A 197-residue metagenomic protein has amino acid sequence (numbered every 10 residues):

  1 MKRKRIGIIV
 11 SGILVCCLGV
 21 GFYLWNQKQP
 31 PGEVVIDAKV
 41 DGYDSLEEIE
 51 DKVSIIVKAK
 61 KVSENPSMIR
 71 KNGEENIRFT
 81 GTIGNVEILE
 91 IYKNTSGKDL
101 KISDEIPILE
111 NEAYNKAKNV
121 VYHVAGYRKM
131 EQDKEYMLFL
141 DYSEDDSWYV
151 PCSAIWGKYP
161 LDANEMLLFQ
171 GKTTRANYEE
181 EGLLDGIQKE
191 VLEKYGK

Functional and structural regions predicted by a protein language model:
K2-E33, A117-K197: Netrin-like (NTR/C345C) domain of secreted extracellular proteins
Y23-K58, V62-S67, E74: N-terminal, intrinsically disordered, polar/charged segments of Gram-positive cell-envelope systems that serve as
D41, K52-I56, F79-I83, G97 (+3 more regions): Extracytoplasmic
I56-K60, I83-E87, F139: Soluble periplasmic/extracytoplasmic beta-strand elements of cell-envelope proteins
V62-E64, L89-I91, A113, D141-S143: Solvent-exposed coil/turn segments that connect beta secondary-structure elements in extracytoplasmic/periplasmic
S67-M68, K93-T95, D145-D146: Short beta-strands and strand-coil junctions in structured, solvent-facing domains, enriched
K71-E74, I155: Short beta-alpha junctions and helix-cap segments that line functional grooves
E74-A117: OB-fold (S1/OB) nucleic-acid-binding surfaces
